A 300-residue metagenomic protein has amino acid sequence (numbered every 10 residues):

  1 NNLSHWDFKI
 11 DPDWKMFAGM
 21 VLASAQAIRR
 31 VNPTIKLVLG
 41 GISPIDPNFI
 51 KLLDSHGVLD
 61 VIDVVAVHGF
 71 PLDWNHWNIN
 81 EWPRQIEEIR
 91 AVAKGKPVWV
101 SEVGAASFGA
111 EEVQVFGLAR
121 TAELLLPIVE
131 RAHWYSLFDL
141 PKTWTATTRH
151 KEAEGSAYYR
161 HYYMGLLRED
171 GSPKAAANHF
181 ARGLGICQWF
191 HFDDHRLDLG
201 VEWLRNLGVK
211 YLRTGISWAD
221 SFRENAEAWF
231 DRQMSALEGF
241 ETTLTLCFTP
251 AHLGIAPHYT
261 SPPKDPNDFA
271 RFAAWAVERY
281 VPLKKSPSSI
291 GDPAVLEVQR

Functional and structural regions predicted by a protein language model:
N1-I45, V58, V201-R300: Substrate-binding cleft and catalytic face of glycoside hydrolase catalytic domains, especially the flexible beta-alpha
N1-N2, G40-I45, V67-L72, V103-A106 (+5 more regions): Active-site beta-loop-alpha junctions enriched in small/polar residues
D11, K15-G19, H76-P83, E112-F116 (+3 more regions): Soluble non-cytosolic domains of exported or imported proteins
A23, A27-V31, L52-G57, V61 (+10 more regions): Alpha-helical structural signal in soluble globular domains
K36, N48-E112, E123-L126, E130 (+6 more regions): Glycoside hydrolase catalytic-domain groove-lining segments
L37-G40, D63-V67, V98-S101, E130-W134 (+4 more regions): Hydrophobic faces of well-ordered beta-strands that scaffold small-molecule active sites in alpha/beta enzyme cores
D46-G57, V113-A122, H191-N206, F269-A276: Short, acidic/polar
A110-F116, R120, L124-C187, H195 (+8 more regions): Aromatic-rich peripheral "rim/lid" segments of glycoside hydrolase catalytic domains that contact and position glycan
